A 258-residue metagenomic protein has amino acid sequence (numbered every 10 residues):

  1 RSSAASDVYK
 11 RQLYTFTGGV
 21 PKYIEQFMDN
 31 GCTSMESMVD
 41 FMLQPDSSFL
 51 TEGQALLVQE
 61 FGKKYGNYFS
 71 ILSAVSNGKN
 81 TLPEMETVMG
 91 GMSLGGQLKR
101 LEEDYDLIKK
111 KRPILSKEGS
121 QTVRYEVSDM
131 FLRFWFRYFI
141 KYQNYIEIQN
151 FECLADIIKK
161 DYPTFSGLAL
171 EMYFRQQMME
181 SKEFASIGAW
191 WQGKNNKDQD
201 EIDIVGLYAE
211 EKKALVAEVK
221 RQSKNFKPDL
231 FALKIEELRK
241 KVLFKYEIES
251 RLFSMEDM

Functional and structural regions predicted by a protein language model:
S2-Y9: Short, small-residue-biased leader/transition segments that mark boundaries at the very start of proteins
K10-M35, V75-G78, L101: AAA+ P-loop ATPase catalytic core
R11, P21, E25, E36 (+7 more regions): Non-catalytic, well-ordered alpha-helical scaffold segments
Y14, E84-E86: The alpha-helix within a helix-turn-helix
C32-E84: Winged-helix-like regulatory helical subdomains adjacent to P-loop NTPase cores
M89-Y105: Short amphipathic alpha-helical interaction segments
E103-I114: A short, conserved structural fragment
Q121-M258: A cross-kingdom feature that marks ATP-driven nucleic-acid transaction machinery
